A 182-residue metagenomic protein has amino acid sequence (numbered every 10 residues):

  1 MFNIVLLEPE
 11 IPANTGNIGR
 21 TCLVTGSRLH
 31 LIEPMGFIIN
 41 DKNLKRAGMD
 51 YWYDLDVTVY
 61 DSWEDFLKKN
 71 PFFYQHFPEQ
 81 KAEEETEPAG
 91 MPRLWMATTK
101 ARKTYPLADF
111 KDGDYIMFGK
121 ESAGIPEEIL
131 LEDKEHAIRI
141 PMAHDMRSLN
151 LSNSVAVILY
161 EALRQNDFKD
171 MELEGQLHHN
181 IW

Functional and structural regions predicted by a protein language model:
M1-W182: Post-transcriptional modification and biogenesis factors for structured RNAs of the translation apparatus
